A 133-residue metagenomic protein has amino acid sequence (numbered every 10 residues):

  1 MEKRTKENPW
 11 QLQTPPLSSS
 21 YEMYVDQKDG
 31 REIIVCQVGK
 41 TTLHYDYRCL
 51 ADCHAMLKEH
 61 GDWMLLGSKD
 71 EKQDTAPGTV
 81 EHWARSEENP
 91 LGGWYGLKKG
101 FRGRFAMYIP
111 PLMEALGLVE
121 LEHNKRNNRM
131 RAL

Functional and structural regions predicted by a protein language model:
M1-E2, L112: Accessory terminal alpha-helical modules
E2-T75: Long, low-complexity, charged/polar intrinsically disordered regions in eukaryotic proteins
N8, N89, N124-N128: Detector for Asparagine
S19-E22, G93, A106: Intrinsically disordered, low-complexity segments enriched in small/polar residues
G78-T79, W83-R104: Short helix-coil junctions and helix-kink-helix linkers
M107-P111: Short, hydrophobic-biased segments on the C-terminal half of alpha helices that form "recognition helices"
E114-N128: A short, conserved structural fragment
M130-L133: C-terminal engagement modules used by replication, chromatin/transcription, nuclear envelope/ESCRT, and ubiquitin
